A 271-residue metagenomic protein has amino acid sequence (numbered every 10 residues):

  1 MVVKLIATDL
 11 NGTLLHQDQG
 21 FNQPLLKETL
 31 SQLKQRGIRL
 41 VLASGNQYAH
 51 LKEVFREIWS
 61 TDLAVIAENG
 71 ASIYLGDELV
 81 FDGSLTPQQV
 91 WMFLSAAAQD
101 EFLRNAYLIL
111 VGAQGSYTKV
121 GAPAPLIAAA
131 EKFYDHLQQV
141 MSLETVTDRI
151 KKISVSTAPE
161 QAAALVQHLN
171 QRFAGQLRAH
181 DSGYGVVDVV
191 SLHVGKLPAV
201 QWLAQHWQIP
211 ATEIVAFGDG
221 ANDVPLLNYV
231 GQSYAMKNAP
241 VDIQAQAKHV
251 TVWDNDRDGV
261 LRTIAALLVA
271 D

Functional and structural regions predicted by a protein language model:
M1-L5, Q23, D188-D271: Mg2+-dependent phosphoryl-transfer enzymes with acidic/Ser/Thr/Gly-rich catalytic loops
K4-Q19: Asp-based phosphoryl-transfer active-site loop
L10, N46, G218-G220: Active-site metal-binding loops of divalent metal-dependent hydrolases
F21-P125: Active-site phosphate-binding/coordination module
G37-V41, T61-L63, K152, T212-E213 (+1 more regions): Short active-site oxyanion
I58-T61, N69, R172-G175, Y229-V230 (+1 more regions): Short, structured coil segments at secondary-structure junctions
A96, L103-F217, N238: Conserved acidic, metal-coordinating active-site core of Asp-based, Mg2+-dependent phosphoryl-transfer enzymes
